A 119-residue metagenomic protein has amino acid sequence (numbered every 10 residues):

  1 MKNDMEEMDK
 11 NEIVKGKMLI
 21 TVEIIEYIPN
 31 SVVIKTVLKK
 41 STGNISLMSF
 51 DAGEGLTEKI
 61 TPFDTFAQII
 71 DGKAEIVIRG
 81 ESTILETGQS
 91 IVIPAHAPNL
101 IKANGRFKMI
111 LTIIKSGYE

Functional and structural regions predicted by a protein language model:
M1-T42, V77: A short, N-terminal "cap"/entry segment at the start of jelly-roll beta-barrel domains of the cupin/DSBH fold
S31, S46-T61: Conserved short histidine dyad/triad with adjacent acidic residue
N44, K73-E75, S82, P98 (+1 more regions): Structural motif
L56-E58, I76-V77, I93, P98-N104: Short beta-strand His + acidic residue motifs that chelate non-heme Fe in jelly-roll/DSBH and cupin folds
F63-E75, R79: Glycine- and acidic-residue-biased ligand/ion/polar-headgroup-sensing regions
I70-D71, E86-T87, G105: A cytosolic small-molecule/anion-sensing beta-strand core signal
G80-A95: Short acidic-glycine-tyrosine-enriched beta hairpin
A95-E119: Ligand-binding loop in jelly-roll beta-barrel domains
